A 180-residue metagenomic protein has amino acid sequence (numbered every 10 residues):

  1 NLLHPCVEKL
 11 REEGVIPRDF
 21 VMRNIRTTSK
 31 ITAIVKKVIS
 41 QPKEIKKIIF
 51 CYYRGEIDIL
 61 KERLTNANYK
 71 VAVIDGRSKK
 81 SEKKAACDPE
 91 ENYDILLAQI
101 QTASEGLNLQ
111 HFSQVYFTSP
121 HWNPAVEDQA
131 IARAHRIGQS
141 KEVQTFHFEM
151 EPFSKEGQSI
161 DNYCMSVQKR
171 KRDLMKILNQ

Functional and structural regions predicted by a protein language model:
N1-Q41, K171-Q180: Interdomain linker/hinge connecting the two RecA-like lobes of the SF2 helicase core
L3-E8, Y53-I57, K79, T102-S104 (+4 more regions): Short, solvent-exposed loop/turn segments at secondary-structure junctions
T32, D58, E62, L107 (+2 more regions): Alpha-helical elements of the RecA-like P-loop NTPase motor core of helicases
I34, I49, V71, L97 (+4 more regions): Hydrophobic, well-ordered secondary-structure elements that form the walls of internal hydrophobic environments
I48-F50, D58-K61, T65-A103: Conserved helicase ATPase core of P-loop NTP-dependent helicases/translocases
K80-K84, L107, N123-D128: Active-site-adjacent loop/helix micro-motif of nuclease/hydrolase catalytic cores
L107-P120, Q144-F148: A short beta-strand element within the Helicase C-terminal
W122-Q180: A conserved SF2-helicase RecA2
